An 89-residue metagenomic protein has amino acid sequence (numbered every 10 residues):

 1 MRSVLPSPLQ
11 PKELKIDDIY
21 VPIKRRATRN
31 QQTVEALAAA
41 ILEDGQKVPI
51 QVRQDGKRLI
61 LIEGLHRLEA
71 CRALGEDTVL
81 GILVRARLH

Functional and structural regions predicted by a protein language model:
M1-R85: Short, charged/polar connector segments at secondary-structure boundaries
H89: Active-site-proximal loop/hinge segments that shape catalytic or ion-binding/gating pockets
